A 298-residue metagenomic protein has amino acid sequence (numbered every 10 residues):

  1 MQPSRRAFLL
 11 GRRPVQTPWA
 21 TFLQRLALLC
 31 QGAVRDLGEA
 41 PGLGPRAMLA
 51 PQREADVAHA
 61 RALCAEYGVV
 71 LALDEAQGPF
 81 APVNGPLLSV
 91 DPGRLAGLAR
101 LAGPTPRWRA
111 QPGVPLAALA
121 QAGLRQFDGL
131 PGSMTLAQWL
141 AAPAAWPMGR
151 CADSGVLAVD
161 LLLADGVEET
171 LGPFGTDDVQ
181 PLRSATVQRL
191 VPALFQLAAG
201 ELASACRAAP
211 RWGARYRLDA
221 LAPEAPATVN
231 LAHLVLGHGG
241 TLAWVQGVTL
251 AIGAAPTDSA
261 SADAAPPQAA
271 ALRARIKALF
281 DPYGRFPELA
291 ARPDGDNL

Functional and structural regions predicted by a protein language model:
M1-G44, K277-A278: N-terminal basic/disordered segments at the start of proteins
P3-R5, L9-L10, A33-L37, L49-P51 (+10 more regions): General beta-strand structural signal in soluble alpha/beta enzymes
L10-P14, G44-Q52, P106-A110, A251-P267: Short cationic amphipathic helices and targeting signals
L28-A102, P106-P112, A120-L124: Glycine-rich N-terminal segment of FAD-binding domains in flavoprotein oxidoreductases, spanning the beta-loop-helix
A60, C64, G68-V70, T257-Q268 (+1 more regions): Substrate-recognition/cap regions that form aromatic- and gly/pro-loop-enriched pockets for small-molecule ligands
L124-A255: FAD-binding subdomain of flavoenzyme oxidoreductases
P266-L298: Activity-critical C-terminal alpha-helical subdomain
